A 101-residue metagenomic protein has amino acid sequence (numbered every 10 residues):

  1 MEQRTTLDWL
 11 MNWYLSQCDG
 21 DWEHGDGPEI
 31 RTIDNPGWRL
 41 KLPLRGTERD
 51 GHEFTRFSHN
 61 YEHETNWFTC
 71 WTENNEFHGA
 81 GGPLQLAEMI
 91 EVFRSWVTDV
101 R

Functional and structural regions predicted by a protein language model:
M1: Acidic, glycine-rich loop-and-strand cores that form catalytic or ligand-binding grooves in diverse globular domains
R4, W13, T47-D50, Y61-E62 (+2 more regions): Extracellular/virion structural assembly segments
R4-T6, M11-D21, F77-H78, Q85 (+1 more regions): Eukaryotic low-complexity, non-globular regulatory regions
C18-S58: Amphipathic, interaction-prone secondary-structure segments
F57-R101: Helix-rich interaction surfaces within compact, conserved domain-sized segments that mediate assembly or partner
